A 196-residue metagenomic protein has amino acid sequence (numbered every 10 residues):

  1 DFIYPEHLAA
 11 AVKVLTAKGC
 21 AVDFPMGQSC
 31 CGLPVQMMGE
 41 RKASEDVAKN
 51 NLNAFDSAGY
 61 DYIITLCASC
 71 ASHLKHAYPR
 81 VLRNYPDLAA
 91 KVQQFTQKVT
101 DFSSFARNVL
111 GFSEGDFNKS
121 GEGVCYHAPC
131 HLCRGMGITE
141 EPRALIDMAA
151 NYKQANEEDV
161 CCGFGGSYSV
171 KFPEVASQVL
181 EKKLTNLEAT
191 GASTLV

Functional and structural regions predicted by a protein language model:
D1-V196: Iron-sulfur cluster-binding electron-transfer modules in prokaryotic oxidoreductases
